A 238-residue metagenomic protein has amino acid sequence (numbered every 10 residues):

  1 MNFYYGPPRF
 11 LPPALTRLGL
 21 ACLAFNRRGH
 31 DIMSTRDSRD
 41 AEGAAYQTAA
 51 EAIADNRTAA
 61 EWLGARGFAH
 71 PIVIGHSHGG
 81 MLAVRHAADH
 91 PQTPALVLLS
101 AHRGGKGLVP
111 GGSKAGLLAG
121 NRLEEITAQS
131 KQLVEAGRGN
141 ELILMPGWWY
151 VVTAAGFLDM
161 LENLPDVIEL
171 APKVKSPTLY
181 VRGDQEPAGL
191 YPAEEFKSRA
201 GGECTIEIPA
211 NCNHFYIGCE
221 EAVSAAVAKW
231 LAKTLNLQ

Functional and structural regions predicted by a protein language model:
M1-R27: Short, surface-exposed "cap/lid" segments of acyl-processing enzymes
G43-A65: Alpha/beta-hydrolase active-site loop
G75-G79, A83: Gly/Ala-rich beta-loop-alpha elbow adjacent to hydrolase catalytic centers
V97-G107: Active-site nucleophile loop of the alpha/beta-hydrolase fold
V152-L170, P187: Active-site nucleophile elbow and catalytic-triad environment of alpha/beta-hydrolase enzymes
V174, Y180-R182: Short beta-strand/loop motif that positions the catalytic acidic residue of the alpha/beta-hydrolase fold
P187-A193: Conserved alpha/beta-hydrolase "acid-adjacent" motif
C212-E221: Catalytic histidine-centered segment of alpha/beta-hydrolase-like enzymes
